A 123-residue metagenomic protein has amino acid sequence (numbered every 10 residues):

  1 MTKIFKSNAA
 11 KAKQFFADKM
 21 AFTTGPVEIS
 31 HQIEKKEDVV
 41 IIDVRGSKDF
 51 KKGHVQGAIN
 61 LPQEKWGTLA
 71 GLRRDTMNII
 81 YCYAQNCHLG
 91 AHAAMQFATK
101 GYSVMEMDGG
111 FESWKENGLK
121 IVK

Functional and structural regions predicted by a protein language model:
M1-I41, R45-D49, K123: Flexible, polar/low-complexity N-terminal or interdomain linker segments that lie immediately upstream of folded
V40, I59, M105: Conserved beta-strand positions in the Rossmann-like core of class I SAM-dependent methyltransferases
D43, A58, F97: Terminal peptide-recognition signature
H54-Q56, K100: Short, structured coil segments at secondary-structure junctions
I59, M77, I121-K123: Short, hinge-like loop/turn segments at secondary-structure boundaries
I59-G67: Glycine-rich, highly charged phosphate/nucleotide-binding loops
G67, L72-K115: Catalytic cysteine-centered active loop of the rhodanese-like fold, especially the PTP/DSP P-loop
